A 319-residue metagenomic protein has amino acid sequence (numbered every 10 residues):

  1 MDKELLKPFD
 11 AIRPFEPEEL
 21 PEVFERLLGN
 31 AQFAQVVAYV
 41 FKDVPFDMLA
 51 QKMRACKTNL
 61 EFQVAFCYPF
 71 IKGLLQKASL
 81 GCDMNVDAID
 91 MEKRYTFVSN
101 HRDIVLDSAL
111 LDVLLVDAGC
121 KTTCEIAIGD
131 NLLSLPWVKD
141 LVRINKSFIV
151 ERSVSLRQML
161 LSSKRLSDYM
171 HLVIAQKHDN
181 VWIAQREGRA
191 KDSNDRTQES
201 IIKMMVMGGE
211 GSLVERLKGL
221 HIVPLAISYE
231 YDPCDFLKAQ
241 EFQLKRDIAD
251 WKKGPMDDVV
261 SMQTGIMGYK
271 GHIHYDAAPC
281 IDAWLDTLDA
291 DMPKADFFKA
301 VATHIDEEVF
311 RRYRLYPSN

Functional and structural regions predicted by a protein language model:
M1-Y95, H101-D112, V116, T123 (+2 more regions): Membrane-anchoring hydrophobic helices of lipid-metabolizing enzymes
D2-L5, I12, M159-N319: Non-catalytic C-terminal accessory region of glycerolipid acyltransferases and related lyso-lipid remodeling enzymes
A88, S99-D103, I128-L133, E151-V154 (+3 more regions): Short, flexible loop/turn elements at secondary-structure junctions
D90-R94, R143-V150, D179-R186, H274-D276: Glycine-rich, often proline-containing surface loops adjacent to acidic residues and nearby aromatics that form
L106-S108, L135-W137, D192-S193, P233: Short helix/loop capping segments that flank catalytic or ligand/cofactor-binding pockets
D112-C120, L141-R143, K203-L217: Short, surface-exposed basic-aromatic patches at helix termini and helix-loop junctions that form
E125-L156, L160: Conserved nucleotide-cofactor-binding alpha/beta core module
